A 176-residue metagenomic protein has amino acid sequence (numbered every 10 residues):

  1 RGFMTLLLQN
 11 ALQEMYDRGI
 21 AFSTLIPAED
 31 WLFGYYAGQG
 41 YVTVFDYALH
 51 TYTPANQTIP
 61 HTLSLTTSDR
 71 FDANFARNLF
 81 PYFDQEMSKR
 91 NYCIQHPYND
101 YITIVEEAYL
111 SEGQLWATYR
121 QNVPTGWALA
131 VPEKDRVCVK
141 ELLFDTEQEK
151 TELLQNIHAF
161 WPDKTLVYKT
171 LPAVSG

Functional and structural regions predicted by a protein language model:
R1, A11, S23, P27-A28 (+2 more regions): Small-side-chain structural scaffolding
R1-Q13, G38, E147-H158: Conserved acetyl-CoA-binding loop-helix of GNAT-fold acetyltransferases
T5, Q9, I26-D30, A73 (+1 more regions): Short, amphipathic alpha-helical segments
L8, M15-A28, W161-P172: Conserved GNAT acetyl-CoA-binding A-motif
Q9-A11, P27, M87, I102: Residue-level detector of functional hotspots within protein domains
D17-F22, A28-Y47, A173-G176: Conserved active-site alpha-helix within GNAT-family acetyltransferase domains
V42-L143, E147-T151, Q155-N156, K169-P172: Amide-forming acyltransferase catalytic core, primarily the GNAT-like/NAT-type and related acyltransferase folds
